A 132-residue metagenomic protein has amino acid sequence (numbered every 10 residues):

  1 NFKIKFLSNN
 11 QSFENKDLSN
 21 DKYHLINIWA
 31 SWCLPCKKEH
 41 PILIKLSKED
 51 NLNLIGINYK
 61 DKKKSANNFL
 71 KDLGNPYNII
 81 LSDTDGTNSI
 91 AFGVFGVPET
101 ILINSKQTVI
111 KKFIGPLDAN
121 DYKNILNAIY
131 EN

Functional and structural regions predicted by a protein language model:
F2-H24: A short beta-strand-turn-helix
K22-H24, I28-W32, G96: Short pre-active-site segment immediately N-terminal to redox-active cysteine/selenocysteine motifs in thiol-based
L25-I26, L54, T100: Hydrophobic beta-strand anchors of alpha/beta hydrolase catalytic cores
I28-K45: Conserved redox-active cysteine motifs that mediate thiol-disulfide chemistry, especially di-cysteine Cys-X(1-2)-Cys
H40, I44, K63-L70, Y122-L126: Extracytoplasmic/secreted envelope proteins and their assembly/folding machinery, especially bacterial periplasmic
K48-D85, V97: Conserved segment of the thioredoxin-like fold in thiol-based oxidoreductases
K71-P76, D83-Y130: Thiol/disulfide oxidoreductase modules built on the thioredoxin-like
